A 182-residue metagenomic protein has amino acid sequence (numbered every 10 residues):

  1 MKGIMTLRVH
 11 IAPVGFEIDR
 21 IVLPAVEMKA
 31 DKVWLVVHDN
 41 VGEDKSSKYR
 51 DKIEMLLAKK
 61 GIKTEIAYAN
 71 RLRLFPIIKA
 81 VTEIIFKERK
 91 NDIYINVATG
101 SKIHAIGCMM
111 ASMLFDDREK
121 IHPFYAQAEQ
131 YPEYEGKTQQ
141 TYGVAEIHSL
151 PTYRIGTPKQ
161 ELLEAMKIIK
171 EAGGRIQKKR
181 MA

Functional and structural regions predicted by a protein language model:
M1-D92, I106-A182: Long, low-complexity, Lys/Arg-enriched
D92-A98: Short glycine-rich phosphate-binding loop at a beta-alpha junction
K102: Polyanion-engaging groove/track-forming segments
